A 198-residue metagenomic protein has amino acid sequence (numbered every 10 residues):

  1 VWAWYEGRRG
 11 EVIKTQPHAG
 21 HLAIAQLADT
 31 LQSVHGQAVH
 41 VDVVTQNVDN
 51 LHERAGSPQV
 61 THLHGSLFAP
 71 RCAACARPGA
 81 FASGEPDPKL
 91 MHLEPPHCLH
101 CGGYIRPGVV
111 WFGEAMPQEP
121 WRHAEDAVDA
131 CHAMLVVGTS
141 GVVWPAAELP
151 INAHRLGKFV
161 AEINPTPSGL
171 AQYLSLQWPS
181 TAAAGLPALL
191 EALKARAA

Functional and structural regions predicted by a protein language model:
W2-A198: Conserved catalytic alpha/beta core of Sir2/sirtuin-type deacylases, generalized to analogous enzyme cores that bind
